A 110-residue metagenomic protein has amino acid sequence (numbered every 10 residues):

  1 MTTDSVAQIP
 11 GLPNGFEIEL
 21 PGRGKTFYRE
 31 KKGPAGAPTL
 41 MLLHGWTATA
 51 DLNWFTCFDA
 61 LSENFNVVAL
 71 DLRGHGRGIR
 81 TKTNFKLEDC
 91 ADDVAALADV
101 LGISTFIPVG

Functional and structural regions predicted by a protein language model:
T3-K25: N-terminal cap/lid segment of alpha/beta-hydrolase-fold proteins
P10, L20, N53, D89-C90: Soluble or luminal CAZymes and related metallo-dependent hydrolases
G11, E19-P21, K32-P34, A60 (+1 more regions): Generic structural signal for beta-strand residues in well-ordered domains
E19-P21, R29, A91, A95: N-terminal processing/targeting junctions
G24-R77: Conserved HGGG/HGGXW glycine-rich cap/lid loop of the alpha/beta-hydrolase fold
F55, D59, A69-V109: Active-site loop/oxyanion-hole signature of alpha/beta-hydrolase fold enzymes
